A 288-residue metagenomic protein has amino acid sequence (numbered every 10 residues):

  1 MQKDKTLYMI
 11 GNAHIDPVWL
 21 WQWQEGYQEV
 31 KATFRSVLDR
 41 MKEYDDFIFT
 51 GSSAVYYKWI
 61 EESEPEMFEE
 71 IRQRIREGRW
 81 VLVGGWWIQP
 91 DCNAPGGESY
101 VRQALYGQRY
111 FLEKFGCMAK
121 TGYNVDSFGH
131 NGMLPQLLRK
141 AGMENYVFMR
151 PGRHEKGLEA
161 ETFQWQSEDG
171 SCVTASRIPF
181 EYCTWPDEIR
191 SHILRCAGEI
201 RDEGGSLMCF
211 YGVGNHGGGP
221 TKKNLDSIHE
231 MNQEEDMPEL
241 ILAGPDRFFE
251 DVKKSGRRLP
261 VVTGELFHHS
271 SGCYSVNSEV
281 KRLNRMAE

Functional and structural regions predicted by a protein language model:
M1-E288: Catalytic-domain carbohydrate-binding cleft regions of carbohydrate-active enzymes
